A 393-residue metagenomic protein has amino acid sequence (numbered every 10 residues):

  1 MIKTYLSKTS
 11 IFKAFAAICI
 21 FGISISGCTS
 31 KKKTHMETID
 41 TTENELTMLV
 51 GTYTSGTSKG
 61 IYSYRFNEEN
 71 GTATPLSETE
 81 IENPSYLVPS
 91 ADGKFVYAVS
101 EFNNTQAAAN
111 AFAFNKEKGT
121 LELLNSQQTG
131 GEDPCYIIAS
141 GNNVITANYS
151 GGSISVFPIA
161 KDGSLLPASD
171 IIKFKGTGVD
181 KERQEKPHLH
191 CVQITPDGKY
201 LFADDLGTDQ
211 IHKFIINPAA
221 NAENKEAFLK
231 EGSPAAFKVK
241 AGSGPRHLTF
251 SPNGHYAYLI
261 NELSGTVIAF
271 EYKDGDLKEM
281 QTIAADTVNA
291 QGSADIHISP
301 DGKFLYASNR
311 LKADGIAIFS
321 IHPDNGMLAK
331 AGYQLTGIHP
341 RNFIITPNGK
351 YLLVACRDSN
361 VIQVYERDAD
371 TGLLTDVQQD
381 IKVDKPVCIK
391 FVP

Functional and structural regions predicted by a protein language model:
M1-T42: Bacterial Sec-dependent N-terminal signal peptides
T34-N67: An edge-strand/N-cap motif at the start of beta-rich repeat modules
Y53-S55, E101-N103, Y149-G151, I159 (+7 more regions): Short loop/turn segments immediately following the C-termini of beta-strands
T57, I81-A91, G130-N143, K175-P196 (+4 more regions): Beta-rich, blade/repeat-based domains predominating in secreted/periplasmic proteins but also intracellular
R65-G71, F112-G119, F157-L166, I215-F228 (+3 more regions): Short loop/turn segments immediately following beta-strands, especially the blade-tip and inter-blade linker loops
T74-T79, E122-Q127, G176-E182, G232-K238 (+3 more regions): A short beta-strand motif characteristic of beta-propeller blades
P75-G141: Blade-loop segments of beta-propeller domains
